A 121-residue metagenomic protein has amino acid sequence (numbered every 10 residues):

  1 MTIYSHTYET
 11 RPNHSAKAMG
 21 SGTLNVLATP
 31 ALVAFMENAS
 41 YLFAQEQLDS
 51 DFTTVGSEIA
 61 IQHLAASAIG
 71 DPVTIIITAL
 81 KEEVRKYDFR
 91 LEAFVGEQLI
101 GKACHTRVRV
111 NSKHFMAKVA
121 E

Functional and structural regions predicted by a protein language model:
M1-L27: Catalytic strand-loop segment that frames the active site of acyl-thioester-processing enzymes
E9-R11, T106-V110: Short beta-strand edge segments in extracellular beta-sheet folds
T29-V33: Conserved N-terminal beta-strand and adjoining loop/helix that marks the start of the Nudix/MutT-like hydrolase domain
A34-N38, L42: Short, residue-level hotspots on alpha-helical faces of the histone-fold and other alpha-helical interaction modules
Y41-T74: Hydrophobic beta-strand-centered segment that forms part of the acyl-chain substrate-binding groove
I61-G96: Hydrophobic beta-sheet segments that form the core/acyl-binding groove of ACP/CoA-dependent acyl-chain-processing
V108-E121: C-terminal output/interaction extensions
